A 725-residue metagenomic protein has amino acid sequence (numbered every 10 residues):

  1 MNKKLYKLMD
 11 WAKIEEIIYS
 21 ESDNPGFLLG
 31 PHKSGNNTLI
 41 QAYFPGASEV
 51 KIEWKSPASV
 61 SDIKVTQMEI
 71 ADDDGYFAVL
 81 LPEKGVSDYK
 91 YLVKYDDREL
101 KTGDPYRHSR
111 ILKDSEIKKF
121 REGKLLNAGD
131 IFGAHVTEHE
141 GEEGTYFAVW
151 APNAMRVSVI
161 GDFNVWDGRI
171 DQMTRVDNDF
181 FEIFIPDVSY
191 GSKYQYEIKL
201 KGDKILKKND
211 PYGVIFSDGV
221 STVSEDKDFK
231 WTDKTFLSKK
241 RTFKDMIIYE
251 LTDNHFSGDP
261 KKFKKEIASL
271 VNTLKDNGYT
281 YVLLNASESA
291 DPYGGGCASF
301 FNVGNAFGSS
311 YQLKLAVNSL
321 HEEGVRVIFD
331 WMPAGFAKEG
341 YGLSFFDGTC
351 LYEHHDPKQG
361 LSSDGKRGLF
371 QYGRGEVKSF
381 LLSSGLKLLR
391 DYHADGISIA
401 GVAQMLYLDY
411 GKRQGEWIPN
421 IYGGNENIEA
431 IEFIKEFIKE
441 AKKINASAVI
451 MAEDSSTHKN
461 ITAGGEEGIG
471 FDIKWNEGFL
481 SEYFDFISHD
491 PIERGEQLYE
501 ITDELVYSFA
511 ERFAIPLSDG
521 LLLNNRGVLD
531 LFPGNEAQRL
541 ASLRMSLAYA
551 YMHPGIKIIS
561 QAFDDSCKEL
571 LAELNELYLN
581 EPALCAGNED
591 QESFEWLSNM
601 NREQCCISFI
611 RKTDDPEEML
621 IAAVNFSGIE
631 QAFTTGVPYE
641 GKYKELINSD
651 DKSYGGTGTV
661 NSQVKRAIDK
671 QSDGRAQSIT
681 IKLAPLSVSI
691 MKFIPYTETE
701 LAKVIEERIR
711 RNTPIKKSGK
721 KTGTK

Functional and structural regions predicted by a protein language model:
M1-D245, N254, K261-G278, G495 (+2 more regions): Carbohydrate-interacting/catalytic domains
V50, V157, V282-L284, D395-I399 (+2 more regions): Hydrophobic residues within beta-strands of alpha/beta enzymes
P57, P152-A154, D162-N164, K199-K201 (+6 more regions): An acidic- and aromatic-residue-enriched active-site/binding cleft used to recognize and process polar
E69, T174, P292-G295, K338-F345 (+2 more regions): Short glycine-biased active-site loop of nucleotidyltransferases that positions the nucleotide triphosphate and helps
I205, S257, A290-Y293, G335-E339 (+8 more regions): Short catalytic/ligand-binding loop motif for oxyanion handling, primarily in non-cytosolic enzymes, centered on
G213-G219, H393-D395, R413-F563, L579-A583 (+2 more regions): Conserved alpha/beta catalytic core and glycan-binding cleft of carbohydrate-active enzymes
V214-S217, D228-E426: Substrate-binding/active-site clefts of carbohydrate-active enzymes
K275, V317, L389, I438-K442 (+2 more regions): N-terminal cationic-hydrophobic initiation segments that often serve targeting/anchoring roles
